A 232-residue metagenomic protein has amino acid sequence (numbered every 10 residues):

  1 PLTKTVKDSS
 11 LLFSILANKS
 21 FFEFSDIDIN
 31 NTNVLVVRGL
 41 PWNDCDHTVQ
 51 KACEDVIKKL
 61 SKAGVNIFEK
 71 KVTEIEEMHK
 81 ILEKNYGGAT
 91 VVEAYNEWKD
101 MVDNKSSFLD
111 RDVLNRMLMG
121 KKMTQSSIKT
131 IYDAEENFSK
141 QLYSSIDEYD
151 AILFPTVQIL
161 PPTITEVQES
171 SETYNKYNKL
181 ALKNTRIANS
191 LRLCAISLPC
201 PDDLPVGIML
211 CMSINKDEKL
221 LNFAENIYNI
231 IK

Functional and structural regions predicted by a protein language model:
P1-N43, E54-A63, M119, M123 (+3 more regions): Structural helix-boundary/capping segments
L2, W42-Q50, K84-G88, Y132: Hydrophobic alpha-helical scaffolding
G39, V72, F154-Q158: Short, well-ordered beta-to-alpha junction loops that form the rim of enzyme active sites and present histidine/acidic
D46, H79, P162-T165: Short glycine-/acidic-enriched loop or helix-start segments at secondary-structure transitions that form or flank
N66-T73: General small-molecule cofactor/ligand-binding pocket signal
K80-E97: Charged, often glycine-rich, active-site loop that binds/positions anionic groups
V92-S107, L182-K183, I214-I230: Short, basic, helix/turn surface patches
E97-S190: Serine-dependent amide/ester hydrolase catalytic core
